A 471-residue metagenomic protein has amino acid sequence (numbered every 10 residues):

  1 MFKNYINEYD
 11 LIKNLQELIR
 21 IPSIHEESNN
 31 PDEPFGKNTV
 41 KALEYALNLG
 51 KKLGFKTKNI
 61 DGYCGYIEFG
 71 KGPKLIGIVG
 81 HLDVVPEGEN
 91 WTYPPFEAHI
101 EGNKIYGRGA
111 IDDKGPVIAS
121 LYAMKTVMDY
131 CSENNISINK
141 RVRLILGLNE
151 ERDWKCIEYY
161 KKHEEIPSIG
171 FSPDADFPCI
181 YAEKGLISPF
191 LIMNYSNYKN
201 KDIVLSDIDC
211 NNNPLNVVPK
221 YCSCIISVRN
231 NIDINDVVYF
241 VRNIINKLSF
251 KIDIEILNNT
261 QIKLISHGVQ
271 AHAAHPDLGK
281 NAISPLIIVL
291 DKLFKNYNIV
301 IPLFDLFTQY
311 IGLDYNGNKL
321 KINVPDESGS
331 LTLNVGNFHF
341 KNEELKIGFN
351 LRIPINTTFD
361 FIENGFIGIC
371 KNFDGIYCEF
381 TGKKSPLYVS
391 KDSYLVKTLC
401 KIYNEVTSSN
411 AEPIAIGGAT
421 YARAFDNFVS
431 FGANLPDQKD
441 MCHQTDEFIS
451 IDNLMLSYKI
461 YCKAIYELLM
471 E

Functional and structural regions predicted by a protein language model:
M1-G77, V85-E87, G348-F349, I449 (+1 more regions): N-terminal helical capping/dimerization or prosegment-like subdomains of hydrolases acting on amide or phosphate bonds
N7-D10, N14-I21, Y45, L49-L53 (+8 more regions): Generic non-transmembrane alpha-helical segments
G65-I67, C224, T260-H267, I347-F349 (+1 more regions): A generic structural motif
L75-L146, R152, T445, I451-L456: Active-site metal-coordination/substrate-binding segment of hydrolases, especially metallo-dependent peptidases
D113-S196, D202, V238, D314-E327: Acidic/histidine-rich catalytic neighborhood of metal-dependent amide-processing enzymes
Y181-K184, S188-C210, L215-V269, A273-L333 (+1 more regions): Acidic-enriched catalytic cores of C-N bond-cleaving enzymes acting on peptides and small amides
H267-N342, R352-E363, I376-E471: An extended, acidic, His-containing surface patch that forms the Zn2+-binding/catalytic region of metallohydrolases
